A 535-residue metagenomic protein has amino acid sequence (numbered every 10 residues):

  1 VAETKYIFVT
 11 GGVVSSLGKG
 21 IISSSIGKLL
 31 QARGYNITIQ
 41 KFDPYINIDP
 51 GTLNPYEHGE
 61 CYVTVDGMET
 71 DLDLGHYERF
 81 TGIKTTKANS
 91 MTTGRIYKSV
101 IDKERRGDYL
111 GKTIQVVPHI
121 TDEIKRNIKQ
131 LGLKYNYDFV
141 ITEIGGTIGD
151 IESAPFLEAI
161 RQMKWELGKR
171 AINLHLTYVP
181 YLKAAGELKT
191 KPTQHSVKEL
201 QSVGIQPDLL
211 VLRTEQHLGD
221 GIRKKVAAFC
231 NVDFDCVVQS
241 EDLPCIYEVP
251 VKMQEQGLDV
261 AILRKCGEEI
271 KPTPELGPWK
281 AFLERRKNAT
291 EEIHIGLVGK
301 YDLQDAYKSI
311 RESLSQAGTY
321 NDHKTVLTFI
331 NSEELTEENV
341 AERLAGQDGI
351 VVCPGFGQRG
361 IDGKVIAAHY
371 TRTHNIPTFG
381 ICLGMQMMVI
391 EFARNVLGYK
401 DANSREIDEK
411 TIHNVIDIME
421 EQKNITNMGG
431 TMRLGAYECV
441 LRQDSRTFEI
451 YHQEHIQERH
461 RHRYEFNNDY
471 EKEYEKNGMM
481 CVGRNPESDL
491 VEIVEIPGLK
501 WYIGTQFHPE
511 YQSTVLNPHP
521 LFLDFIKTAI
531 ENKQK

Functional and structural regions predicted by a protein language model:
V1-H323, E333-G349, F356-G357, G363-Y370 (+3 more regions): Flexible phosphate-sensing "switch/lid" loops adjacent to ATP/NTP-binding sites across phosphate-transfer
E3, Q206, D233, E291 (+6 more regions): A generic structural signal for well-ordered coil/turn residues at beta-strand boundaries that shape enzyme active-site
G11, K41, T214, E241 (+12 more regions): Active-site proximal loops enriched in glycine and acidic residues that flank catalytic Cys/His/Asp and coordinate
L17-G20, S24-K28, A32, R343-E438 (+2 more regions): Cysteine-nucleophile active-site neighborhood
T52-P55, K225, A393-V396, P497-L499: Short low-complexity, flexible loop/linker segments enriched in glycine and/or proline with clustered acidic
E57-V65, L243-Y247, V352, T373-F379 (+3 more regions): Short beta-alpha connecting loops at secondary-structure transitions that line or flank enzyme active sites
R285-A289, V340-E342, I407, M428-T431 (+3 more regions): Replace "in large, NTP-powered and nucleic-acid-processing enzymes" with "in large, NTP-powered factors and other
L434, E438, R442-K535: C-terminal and late-domain segments of enzyme folds
